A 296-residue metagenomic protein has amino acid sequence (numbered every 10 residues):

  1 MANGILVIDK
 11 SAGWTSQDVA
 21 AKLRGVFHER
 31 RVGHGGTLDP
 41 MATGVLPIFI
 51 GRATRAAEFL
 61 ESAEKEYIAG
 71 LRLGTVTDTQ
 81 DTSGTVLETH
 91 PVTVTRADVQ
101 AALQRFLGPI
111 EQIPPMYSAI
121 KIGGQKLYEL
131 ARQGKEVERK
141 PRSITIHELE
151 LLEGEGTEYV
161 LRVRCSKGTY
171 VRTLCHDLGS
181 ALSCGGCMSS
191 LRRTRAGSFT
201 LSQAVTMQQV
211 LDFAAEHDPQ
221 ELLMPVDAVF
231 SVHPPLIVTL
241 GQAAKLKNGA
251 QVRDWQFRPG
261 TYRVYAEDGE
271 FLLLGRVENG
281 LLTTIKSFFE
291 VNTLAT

Functional and structural regions predicted by a protein language model:
M1-D9, Q17-A42, A97, A181-T296: Accessory RNA 3′-end/elbow-binding domains used by RNA modification enzymes
M1-K167, V171-A204: Catalytic cores of RNA-modifying enzymes
